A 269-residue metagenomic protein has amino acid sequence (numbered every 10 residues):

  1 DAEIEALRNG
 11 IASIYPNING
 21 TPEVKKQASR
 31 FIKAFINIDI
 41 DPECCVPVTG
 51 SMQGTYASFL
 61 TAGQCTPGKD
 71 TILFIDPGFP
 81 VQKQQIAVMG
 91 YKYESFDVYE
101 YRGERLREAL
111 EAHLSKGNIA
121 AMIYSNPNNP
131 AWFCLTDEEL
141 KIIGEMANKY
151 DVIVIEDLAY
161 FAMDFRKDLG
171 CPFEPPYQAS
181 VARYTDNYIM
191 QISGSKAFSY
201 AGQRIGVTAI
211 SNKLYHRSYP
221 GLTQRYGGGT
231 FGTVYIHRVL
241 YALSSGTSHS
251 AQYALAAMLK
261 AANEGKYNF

Functional and structural regions predicted by a protein language model:
D1-A2, I205: N-terminal accessory regions of S-adenosyl-L-methionine
A2-E3, T223: Short, flexible, mixed-charge acidic loops at enzyme active sites
I4, R8-Y150, I155, F161-Y184 (+1 more regions): Conserved core of the PLP fold type I
K25, D157, A251-L255: Acidic catalytic patch
R183-F269: Conserved core segment of the aminotransferase class I/II
